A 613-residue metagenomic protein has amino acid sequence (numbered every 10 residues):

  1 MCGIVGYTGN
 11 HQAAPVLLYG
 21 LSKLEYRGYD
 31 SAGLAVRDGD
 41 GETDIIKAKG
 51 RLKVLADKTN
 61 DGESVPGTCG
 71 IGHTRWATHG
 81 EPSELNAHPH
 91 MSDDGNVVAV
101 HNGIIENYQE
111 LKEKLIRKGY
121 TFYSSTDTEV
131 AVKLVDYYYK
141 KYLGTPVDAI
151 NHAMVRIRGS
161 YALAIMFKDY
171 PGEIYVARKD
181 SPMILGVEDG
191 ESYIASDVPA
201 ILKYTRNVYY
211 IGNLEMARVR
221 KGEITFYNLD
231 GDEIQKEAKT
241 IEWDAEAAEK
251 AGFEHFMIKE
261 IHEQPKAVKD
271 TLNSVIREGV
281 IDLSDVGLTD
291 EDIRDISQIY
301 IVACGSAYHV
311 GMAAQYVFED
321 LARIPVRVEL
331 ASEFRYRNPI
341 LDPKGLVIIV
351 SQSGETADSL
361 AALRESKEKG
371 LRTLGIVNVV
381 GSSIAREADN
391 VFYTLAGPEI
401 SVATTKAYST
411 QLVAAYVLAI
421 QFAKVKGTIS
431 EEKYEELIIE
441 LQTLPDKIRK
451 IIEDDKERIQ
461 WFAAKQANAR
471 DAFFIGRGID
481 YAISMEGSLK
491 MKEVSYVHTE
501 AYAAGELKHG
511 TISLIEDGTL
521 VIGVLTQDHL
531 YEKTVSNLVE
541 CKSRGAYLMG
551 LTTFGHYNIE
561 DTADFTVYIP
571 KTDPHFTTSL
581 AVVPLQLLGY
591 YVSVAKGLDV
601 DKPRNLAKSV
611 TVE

Functional and structural regions predicted by a protein language model:
M1-E254, K266-S297, Y336, E431 (+3 more regions): Conserved short alpha-helical segments that host acidic/polar catalytic motifs at enzyme active sites
T68, G72-L85, V275-D290, A314-V350 (+2 more regions): Glycine-rich oxoanion-binding loops at beta->alpha junctions
P89-M91, M166, Y175-V176, V208-Y209 (+13 more regions): Replace "in large, NTP-powered and nucleic-acid-processing enzymes" with "in large, NTP-powered factors and other
I157-E191, A467-E493, D528, V535: Acidic/histidine-rich
G231, Y547, E560-T562, T572-E613: Generic C-terminus detector
Q264-V268, L272-Y300, N390-L520, S593-E613: Active-site phosphate/pyrophosphate-binding segments
R294-E436, E440-T443, V524-Y568, L588 (+1 more regions): Glycine-rich phosphate-binding loops that contact phosphosugars or nucleotide phosphates
